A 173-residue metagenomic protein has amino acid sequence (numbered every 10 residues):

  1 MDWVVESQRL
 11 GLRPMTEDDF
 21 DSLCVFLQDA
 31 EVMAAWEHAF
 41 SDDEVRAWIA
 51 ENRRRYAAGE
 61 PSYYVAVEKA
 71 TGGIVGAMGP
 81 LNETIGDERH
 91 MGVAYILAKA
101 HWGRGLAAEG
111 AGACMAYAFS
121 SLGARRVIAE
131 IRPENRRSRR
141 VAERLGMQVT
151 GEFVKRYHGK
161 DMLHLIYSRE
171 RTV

Functional and structural regions predicted by a protein language model:
M1-M33, Y63, V67-V173: Acyl-donor (CoA/ACP) binding surface of acyl/acetyltransferases
E31-E51, S62: Conserved GNAT-fold acetyl-CoA-binding loop/helix
A50-N52, E152-F153: A generic local structural motif
R54-G59: Short loop/turn motifs at secondary-structure junctions and domain boundaries
